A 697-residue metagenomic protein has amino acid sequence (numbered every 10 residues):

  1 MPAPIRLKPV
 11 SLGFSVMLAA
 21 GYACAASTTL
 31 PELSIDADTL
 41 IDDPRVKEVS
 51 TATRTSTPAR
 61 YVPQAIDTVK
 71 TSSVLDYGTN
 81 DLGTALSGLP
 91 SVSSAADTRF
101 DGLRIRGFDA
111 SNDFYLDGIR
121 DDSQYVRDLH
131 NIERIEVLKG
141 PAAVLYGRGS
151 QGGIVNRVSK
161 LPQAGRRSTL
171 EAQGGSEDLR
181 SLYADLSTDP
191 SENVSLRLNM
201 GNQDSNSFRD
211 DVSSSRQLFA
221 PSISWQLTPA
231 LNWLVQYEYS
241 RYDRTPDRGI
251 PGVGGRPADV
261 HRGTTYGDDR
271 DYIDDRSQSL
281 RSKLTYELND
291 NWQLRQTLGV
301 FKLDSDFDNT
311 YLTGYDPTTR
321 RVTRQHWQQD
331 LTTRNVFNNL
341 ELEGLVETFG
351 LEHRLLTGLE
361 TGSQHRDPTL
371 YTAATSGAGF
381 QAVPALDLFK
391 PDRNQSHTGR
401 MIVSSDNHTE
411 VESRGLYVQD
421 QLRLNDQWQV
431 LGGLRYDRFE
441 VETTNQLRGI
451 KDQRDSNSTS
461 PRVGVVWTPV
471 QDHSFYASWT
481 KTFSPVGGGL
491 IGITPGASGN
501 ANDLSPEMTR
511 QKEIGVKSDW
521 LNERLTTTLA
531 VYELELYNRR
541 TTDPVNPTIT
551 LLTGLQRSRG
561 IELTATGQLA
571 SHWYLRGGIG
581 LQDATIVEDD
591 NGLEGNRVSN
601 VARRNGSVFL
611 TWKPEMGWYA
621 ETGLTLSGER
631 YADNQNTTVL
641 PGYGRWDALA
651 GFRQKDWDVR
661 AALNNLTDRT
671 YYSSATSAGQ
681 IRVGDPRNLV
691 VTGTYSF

Functional and structural regions predicted by a protein language model:
L30-G165, T482, I514: Acidic, small-polar-rich N-terminal luminal/periplasmic segments of exported/outer-membrane proteins
H130-E133, V144-P221, L227-L231, Q278 (+1 more regions): Outer-membrane beta-barrel translocator/receptor signature
Q203-S207, Q217-E287, V300-T333, A378-T409 (+2 more regions): Acidic/polar loop-and-plug regions of large Gram-negative outer-membrane beta-barrel proteins
D243-R256, H365-D367, E440, V466-E513 (+6 more regions): Surface-exposed extracellular loop regions of Gram-negative outer-membrane beta-barrel proteins, predominantly
L280-L303, Q325-T444: Face-selective signature of the C-terminal outer-membrane beta-barrel domain
K283-N289, Q293-G299, L303-N309, F475-Y476 (+5 more regions): Membrane-embedded beta-barrel scaffold of Gram-negative outer-membrane proteins
L355, A477, K512, S599-F697: Conserved C-terminal beta-signal and adjacent last beta-strands/turns of outer-membrane beta-barrel proteins
Q427, R524, E533-E535, L552-Q635 (+2 more regions): Gram-negative outer-membrane beta-barrel transporters
